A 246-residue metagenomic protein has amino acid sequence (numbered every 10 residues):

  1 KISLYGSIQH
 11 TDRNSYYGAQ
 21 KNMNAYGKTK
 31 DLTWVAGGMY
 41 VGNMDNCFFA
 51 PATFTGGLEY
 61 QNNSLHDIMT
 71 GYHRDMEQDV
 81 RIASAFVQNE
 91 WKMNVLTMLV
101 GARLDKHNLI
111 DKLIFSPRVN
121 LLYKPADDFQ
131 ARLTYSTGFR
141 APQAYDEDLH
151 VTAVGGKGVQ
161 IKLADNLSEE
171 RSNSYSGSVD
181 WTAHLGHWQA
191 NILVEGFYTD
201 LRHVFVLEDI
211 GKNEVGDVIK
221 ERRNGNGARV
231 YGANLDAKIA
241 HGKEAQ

Functional and structural regions predicted by a protein language model:
K1, A36-G42, A85-W91, V119-Y123 (+2 more regions): Residues on the lipid-exposed face of transmembrane beta-strands in outer-membrane beta-barrel proteins
K1-D111, Q189-G196, Q246: Face-selective signature of the C-terminal outer-membrane beta-barrel domain
S3-S7, T11-S15, K124, R132 (+2 more regions): Membrane-embedded beta-barrel scaffold of Gram-negative outer-membrane proteins
Y5-G6, N14-M23, H66-R74, I110-P117 (+4 more regions): Outer-membrane beta-barrel translocator domains and adjoining extracellular loop/strand segments of Gram-negative
D31-T33, V80-I82, K112-F115, Q160 (+2 more regions): Membrane-spanning beta-strands of outer-membrane beta-barrel proteins
G42-F48, E90-V95, F115, Y123-D127 (+5 more regions): Outer-membrane beta-barrel strand-turn architecture
S136-P142: Outer membrane beta-barrel
